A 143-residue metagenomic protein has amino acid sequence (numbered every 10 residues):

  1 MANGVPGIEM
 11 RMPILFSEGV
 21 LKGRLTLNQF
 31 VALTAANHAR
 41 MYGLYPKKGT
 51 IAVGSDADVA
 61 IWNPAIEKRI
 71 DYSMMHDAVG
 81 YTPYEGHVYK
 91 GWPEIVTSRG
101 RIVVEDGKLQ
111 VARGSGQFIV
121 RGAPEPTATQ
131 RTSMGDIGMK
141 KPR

Functional and structural regions predicted by a protein language model:
M1-I66: His/Asp/Glu-enriched, well-ordered alpha-helical/loop segment that forms or immediately abuts the divalent-metal
N3, V53-F118: C-terminal cap of metal-dependent C-N hydrolases
E9-S17, Y89-V96, E125-G135: Short C-terminal domain-edge/linker segments immediately following a structured domain
R11, R24, R40, R69 (+5 more regions): Arginine residue identity/basic-tract feature
K22, K47-K48, K68, K90 (+2 more regions): Context-gated lysine
L27-N28, S73-T82, D136-R143: Short secondary-structure transition/capping segments
A35, T50, G54, D58 (+4 more regions): Solvent-exposed, non-transmembrane amphipathic alpha-helical segments
E105-R143: Intein/HINT protein-splicing elements and their conserved insertion hotspots or analogous self-processing inserts
